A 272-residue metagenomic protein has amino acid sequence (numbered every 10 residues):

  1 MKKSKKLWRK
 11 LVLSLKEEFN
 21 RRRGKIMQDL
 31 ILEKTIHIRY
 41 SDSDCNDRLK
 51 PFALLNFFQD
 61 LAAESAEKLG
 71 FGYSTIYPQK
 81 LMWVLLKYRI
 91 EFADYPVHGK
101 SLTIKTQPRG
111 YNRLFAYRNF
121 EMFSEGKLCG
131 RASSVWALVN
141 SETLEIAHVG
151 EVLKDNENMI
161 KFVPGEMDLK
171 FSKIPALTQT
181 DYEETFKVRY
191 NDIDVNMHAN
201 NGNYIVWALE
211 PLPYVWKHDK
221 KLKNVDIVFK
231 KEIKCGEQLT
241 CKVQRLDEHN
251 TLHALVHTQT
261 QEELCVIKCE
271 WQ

Functional and structural regions predicted by a protein language model:
S4-L7: Short, low-complexity S/T/E/D/G/P-rich linear segments that nucleate or cap local secondary structure
R9-I26: Short, Lys/Arg-enriched N-terminal segments with co-localized hydrophobic residues within the first ~10-30 amino acids
M27-L85, R131-V135, N140-K221: Hot-dog-fold acyl-thioester-processing enzymes
Q28-K34, E91, V97-K173, I233-C235 (+1 more regions): HotDog/MaoC-like acyl-thioester-processing domains
R39, A93, R189, K230 (+1 more regions): A structural detector for beta-sheet-dominated domains
K80-Y95, K220-E232: Small beta-barrel nucleic-acid-binding modules, principally OB-folds
T180, E184-H253, H257-K268: Acidic/His-leaning functional-site neighborhoods
